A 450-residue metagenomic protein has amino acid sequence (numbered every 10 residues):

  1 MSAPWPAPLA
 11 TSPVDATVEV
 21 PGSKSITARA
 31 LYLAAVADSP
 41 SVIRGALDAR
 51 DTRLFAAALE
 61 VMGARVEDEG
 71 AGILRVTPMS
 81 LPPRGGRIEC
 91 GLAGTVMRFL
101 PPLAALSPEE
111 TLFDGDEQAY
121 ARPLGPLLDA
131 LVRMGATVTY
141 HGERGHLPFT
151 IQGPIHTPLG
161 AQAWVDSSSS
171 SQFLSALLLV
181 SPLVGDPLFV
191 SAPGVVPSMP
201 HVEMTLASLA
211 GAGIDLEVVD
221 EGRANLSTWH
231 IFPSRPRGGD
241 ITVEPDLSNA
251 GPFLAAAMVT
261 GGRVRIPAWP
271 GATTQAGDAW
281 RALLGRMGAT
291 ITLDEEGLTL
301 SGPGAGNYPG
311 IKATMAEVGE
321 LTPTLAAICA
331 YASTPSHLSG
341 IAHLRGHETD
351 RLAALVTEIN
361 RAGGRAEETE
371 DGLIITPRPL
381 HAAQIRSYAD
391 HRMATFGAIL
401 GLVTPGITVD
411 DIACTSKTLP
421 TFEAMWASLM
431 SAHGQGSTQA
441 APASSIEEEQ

Functional and structural regions predicted by a protein language model:
M1-Q450: Short, structured segments at the rim of ligand-binding sites
